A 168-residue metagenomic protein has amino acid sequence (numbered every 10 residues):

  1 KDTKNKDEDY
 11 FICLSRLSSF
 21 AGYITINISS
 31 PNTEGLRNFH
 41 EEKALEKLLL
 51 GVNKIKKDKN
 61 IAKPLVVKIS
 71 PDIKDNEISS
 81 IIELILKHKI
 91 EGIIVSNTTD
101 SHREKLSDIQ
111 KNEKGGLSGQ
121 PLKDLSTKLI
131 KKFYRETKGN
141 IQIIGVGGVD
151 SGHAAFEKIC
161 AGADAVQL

Functional and structural regions predicted by a protein language model:
K1, I24-N27, L65-I69, I93-V95 (+2 more regions): Hydrophobic faces of well-ordered beta-strands that scaffold small-molecule active sites in alpha/beta enzyme cores
K1, I55-I73, F133-G145: Short beta-strand/loop segments at the ligand-binding rim of alpha/beta enzyme cores
K1-F11, N38-H40, A44, V66-K87: Active-site glycine- and acidic-residue-rich loops that bind and position anionic ligands or nucleotide-like cofactors
K1-T25, S30: Active-site beta->alpha loop and helix N-cap motifs at the rims of alpha/beta catalytic domains
Y10-S18, E42-N53, I78-E83, T127-K131 (+1 more regions): Generic structural signal for well-ordered alpha-helices, preferentially at hydrophobic/aromatic core positions
F11, I73-K87, Y134-G139, V149-V166: Catalytic cores of alpha/beta
I28-S30, G92-S101, G148-V149, A155-L168: Glycine-rich phosphate-binding active-site loops on the catalytic face of alpha/beta enzymes
P31-A44, I78, E83-G139: Glycine/Thr-rich beta-alpha phosphate-binding loop at enzyme active sites
